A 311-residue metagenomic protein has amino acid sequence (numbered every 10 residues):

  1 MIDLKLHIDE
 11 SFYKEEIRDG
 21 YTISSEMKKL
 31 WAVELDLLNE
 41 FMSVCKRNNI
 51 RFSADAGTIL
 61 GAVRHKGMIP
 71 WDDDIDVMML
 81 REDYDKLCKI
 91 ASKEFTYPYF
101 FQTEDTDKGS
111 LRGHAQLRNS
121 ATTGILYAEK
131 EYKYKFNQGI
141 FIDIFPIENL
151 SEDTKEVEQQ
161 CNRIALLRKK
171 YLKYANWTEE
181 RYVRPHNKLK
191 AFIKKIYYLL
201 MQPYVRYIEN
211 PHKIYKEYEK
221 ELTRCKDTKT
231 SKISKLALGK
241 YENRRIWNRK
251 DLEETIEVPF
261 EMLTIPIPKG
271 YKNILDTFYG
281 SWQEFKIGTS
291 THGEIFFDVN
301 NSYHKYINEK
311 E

Functional and structural regions predicted by a protein language model:
M1-E10, W71-E82, W177-I196: Short N-terminal signal/transit or membrane-insertion segments and the immediately adjacent low-complexity/disordered
I2-Y21, K29: N-terminal regions that are enriched for targeting/export leaders and immediately downstream pro/stem segments
L6-F12, S53-T58, G239-R245: Short, functional N-terminal and low-complexity linear motifs
K14, T22-K46, A91-E152, Y171-G280 (+1 more regions): Conserved catalytic core of two-metal-ion nucleotidyltransferases
M42-I75, M79, Y84-D85, K250 (+1 more regions): Active-site nucleotide-donor binding segment shared across nucleotidyl transfer reactions
L87-K89: Conserved SAM-binding loop
T154-Q160: A short secondary-structure junction signal
A165: A contiguous, mid-domain pocket- or channel-lining segment that forms the substrate-recognition surface
